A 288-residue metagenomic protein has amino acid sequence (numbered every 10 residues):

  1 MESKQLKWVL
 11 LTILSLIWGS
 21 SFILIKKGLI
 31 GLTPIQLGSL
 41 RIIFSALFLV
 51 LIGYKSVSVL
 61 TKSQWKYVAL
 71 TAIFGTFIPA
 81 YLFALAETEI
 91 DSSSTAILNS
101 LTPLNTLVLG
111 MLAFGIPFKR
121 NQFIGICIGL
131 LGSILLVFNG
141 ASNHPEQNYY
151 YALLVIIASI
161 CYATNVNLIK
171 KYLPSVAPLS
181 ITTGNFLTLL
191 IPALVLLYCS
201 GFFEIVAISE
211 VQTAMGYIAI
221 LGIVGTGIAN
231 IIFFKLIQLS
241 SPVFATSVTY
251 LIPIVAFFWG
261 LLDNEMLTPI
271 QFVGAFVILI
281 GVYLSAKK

Functional and structural regions predicted by a protein language model:
M1-Q36, L85, H144-K171, V195 (+1 more regions): Glycine-/small-residue-enriched transmembrane alpha-helix faces in small-molecule transporters and effluxers
I17, S21-F22, V50-N99, L135 (+1 more regions): Specific transmembrane alpha-helical segments of multi-pass solute transporters/efflux pumps, especially DMT/EamA
S20, L24-K27, G31, S45-T61 (+4 more regions): Membrane-interface helix-cap regions at the ends of transmembrane helices in multi-pass membrane proteins
I23, L49, T106-V108, L112 (+2 more regions): Transmembrane alpha-helical segments that form core, pore/gating elements of small-molecule transporters/exporters
G31-I78, N105-T106, C161-N165, T182-F203 (+1 more regions): Transmembrane alpha-helices of multi-pass small-molecule transport proteins
G38-L40, A80, S94-L101, L168-L190 (+1 more regions): Helix-helix packing/entry segments at the starts of transmembrane helices
F48-S58, P103-C127, I254-V273: C-terminal transmembrane-helix exit sites in multi-pass transporters
L49, A69, F118-G140, A193 (+2 more regions): Hydrophobic transmembrane alpha-helices of multi-pass small-molecule transport proteins
